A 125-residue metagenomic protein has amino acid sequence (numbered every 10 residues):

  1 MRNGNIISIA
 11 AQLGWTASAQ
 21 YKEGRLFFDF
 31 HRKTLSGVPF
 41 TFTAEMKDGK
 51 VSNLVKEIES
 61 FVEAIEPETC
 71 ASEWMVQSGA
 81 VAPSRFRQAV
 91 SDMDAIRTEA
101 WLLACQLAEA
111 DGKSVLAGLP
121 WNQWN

Functional and structural regions predicted by a protein language model:
M1-N3, I58, W121-N125: Intrinsic low-complexity, intrinsically disordered segments enriched in polar/basic residues
M1-N5, D92, E99: Short amphipathic alpha-helical segments
N3-S60: Amphipathic, interaction-prone secondary-structure segments
L13, L26, F30, F61-E66 (+2 more regions): Extended low-polarity, hydrophobic cluster-rich segments
G14-W15, A80, K113: Short aromatic/hydrophobic-glycine micro-motifs
L35-S91: Intrinsically disordered, low-complexity regulatory segments enriched in Ser/Thr/Pro and charged residues
R97-N125: Acidic, proline/glycine-rich low-complexity IDRs
